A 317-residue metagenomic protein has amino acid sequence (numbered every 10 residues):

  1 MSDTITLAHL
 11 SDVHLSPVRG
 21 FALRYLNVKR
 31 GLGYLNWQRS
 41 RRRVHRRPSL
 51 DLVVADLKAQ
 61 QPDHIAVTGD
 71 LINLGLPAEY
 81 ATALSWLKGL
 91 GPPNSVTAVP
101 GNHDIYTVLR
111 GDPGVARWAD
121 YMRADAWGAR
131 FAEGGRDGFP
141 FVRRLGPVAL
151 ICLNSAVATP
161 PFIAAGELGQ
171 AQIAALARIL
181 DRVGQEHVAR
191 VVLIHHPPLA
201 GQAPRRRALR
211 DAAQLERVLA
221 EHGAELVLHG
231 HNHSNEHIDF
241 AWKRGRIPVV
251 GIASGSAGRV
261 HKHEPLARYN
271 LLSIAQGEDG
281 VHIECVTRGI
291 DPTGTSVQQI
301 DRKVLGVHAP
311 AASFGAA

Functional and structural regions predicted by a protein language model:
M1, I274-A317: A short C-terminal boundary segment appended to hydrolase-like catalytic domains
M1-A8, R19, F141-C152, Q185-A189 (+2 more regions): Beta-strand-turn-beta hairpins that frame and shape the catalytic cleft of phosphate-ester-processing enzymes
M1-T82: N-terminal active-site segment of His-dependent metallophosphoesterases
H9-S11, H64-G69, S95-N102, N154 (+3 more regions): Active-site neighborhood of phospho(di)ester-bond hydrolases with catalytic His/Asp-centered motifs
H14-P17, N73-L76, N102-R110, A158-F162 (+3 more regions): Active-site environment of divalent metal-dependent phosphoester hydrolases
T82-A175, R217, K243, L271: Extended active-site neighborhood of metal-dependent phosphoesterases/phosphodiesterases
L180-G201: Short acidic, glycine-rich surface-loop motifs adjacent to enzyme active sites
P204-E278: Conserved beta-sheet core of the metallophosphoesterase superfamily
